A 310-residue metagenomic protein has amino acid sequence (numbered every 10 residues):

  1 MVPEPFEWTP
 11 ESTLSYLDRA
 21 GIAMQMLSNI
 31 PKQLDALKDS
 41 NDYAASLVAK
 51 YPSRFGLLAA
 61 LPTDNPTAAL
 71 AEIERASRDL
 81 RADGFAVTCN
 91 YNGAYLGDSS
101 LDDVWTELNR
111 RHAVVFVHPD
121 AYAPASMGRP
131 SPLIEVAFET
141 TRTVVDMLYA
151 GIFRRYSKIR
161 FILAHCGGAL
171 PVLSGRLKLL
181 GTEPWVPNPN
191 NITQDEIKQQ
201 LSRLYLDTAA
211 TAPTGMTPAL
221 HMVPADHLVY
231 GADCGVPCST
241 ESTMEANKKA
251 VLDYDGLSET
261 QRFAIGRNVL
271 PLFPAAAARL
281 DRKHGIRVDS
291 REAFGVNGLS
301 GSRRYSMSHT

Functional and structural regions predicted by a protein language model:
M1-E7, Y122-T140, L177-R203: Active-site gating loops and adjacent loop-to-helix segments of metal-dependent hydrolytic enzymes
M1-M24, A71-R75, D83, P218 (+2 more regions): Mid-to-C-terminal alpha-helical segments outside catalytic/metal-binding sites
A23-A150: Active-site gating/metal-coordination segments in enzymes
D120-Y122, G167, Y205, G235: Catalytic metal-binding/acid-base residues of hydrolase active sites
A125-S131, G167-T182, M216-V223, C238-V251: Histidine/acidic-residue-rich catalytic or RNA/ligand-binding cores of hydrolases and nuclease-related proteins
A137-E139, V186-T240: Active-site-adjacent C-terminal substructures of enzyme catalytic domains
Y149-R160: Active-site region of glycoside hydrolase catalytic domains
